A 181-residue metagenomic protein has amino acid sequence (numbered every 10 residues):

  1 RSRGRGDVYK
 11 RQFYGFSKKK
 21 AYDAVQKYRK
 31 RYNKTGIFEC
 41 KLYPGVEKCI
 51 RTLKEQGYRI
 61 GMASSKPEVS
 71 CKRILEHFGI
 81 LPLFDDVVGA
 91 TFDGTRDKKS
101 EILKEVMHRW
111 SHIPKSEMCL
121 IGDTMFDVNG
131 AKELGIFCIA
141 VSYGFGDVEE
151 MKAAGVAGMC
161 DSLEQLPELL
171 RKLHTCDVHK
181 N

Functional and structural regions predicted by a protein language model:
R1-R5, Y9: Single conserved hydrophobic/aromatic residue that forms the stacking wall/gate of nucleotide- or nucleobase-binding
S17, I80-D85, A157: Conserved H-loop
K34-M62, E68-K72, S100: Short, acidic loop-to-helix structural element flanking the phosphoryl-transfer center in phosphate-processing enzymes
G45, S70-R73, G130, E150 (+1 more regions): Phosphate- and divalent-cation-binding pockets in alpha/beta enzyme and binding domains that engage nucleotide-derived
L81-R96: A short, structured active-site edge motif that brings together acidic residues
K98-G130: Conserved Lys-Pro-Asp/Glu-containing loop-to-beta segment of HAD-superfamily phosphomonoesterases, centered on
L120-C160: Acidic, Mg2+-coordinating phosphoryl-transfer loop and its flanking beta/alpha structural elements, shared across
